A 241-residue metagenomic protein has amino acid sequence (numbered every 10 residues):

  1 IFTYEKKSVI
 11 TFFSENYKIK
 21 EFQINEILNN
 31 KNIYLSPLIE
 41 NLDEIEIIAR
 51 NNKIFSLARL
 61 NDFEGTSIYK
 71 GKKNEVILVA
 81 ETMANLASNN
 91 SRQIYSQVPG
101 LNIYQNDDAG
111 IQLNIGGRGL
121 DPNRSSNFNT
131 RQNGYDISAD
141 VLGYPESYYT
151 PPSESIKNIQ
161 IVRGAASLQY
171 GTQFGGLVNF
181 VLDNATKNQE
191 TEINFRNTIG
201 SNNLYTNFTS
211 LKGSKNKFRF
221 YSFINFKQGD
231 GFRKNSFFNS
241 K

Functional and structural regions predicted by a protein language model:
F2, Y135-G164: Short acidic/polar hinge/loop motifs at secondary-structure boundaries that mediate gating or recognition
F2-V9: Short Pro-Gly-centered beta-turn/loop motif in secreted/extracellular proteins
F13-Y17, L28-A84, R92: Short, acidic, small-residue-rich periplasmic hinge/interaction motif at the N-terminus of Gram-negative outer-membrane
K18-K20, K53-I54, I103-Y104, I137-A139 (+2 more regions): Short beta-strands and strand-coil junctions in structured, solvent-facing domains, enriched
I24-L28, M83, N102-L113, G171-F174 (+1 more regions): Short, glycine-/polar-rich solvent-exposed loops and beta-turns at beta-strand/coil boundaries
N30-Y34, N61-Y69, S91-I94, L113-G119 (+5 more regions): N-terminal periplasmic accessory domains that precede and gate Gram-negative outer-membrane beta-barrel machines
E64-S67, E75-I77, M83-A139, K157: Extracytoplasmic beta-strand/coil segments of soluble accessory domains associated with Gram-negative outer-membrane
S155-N158, L168-K241: Outer-membrane beta-barrel translocator/receptor signature
